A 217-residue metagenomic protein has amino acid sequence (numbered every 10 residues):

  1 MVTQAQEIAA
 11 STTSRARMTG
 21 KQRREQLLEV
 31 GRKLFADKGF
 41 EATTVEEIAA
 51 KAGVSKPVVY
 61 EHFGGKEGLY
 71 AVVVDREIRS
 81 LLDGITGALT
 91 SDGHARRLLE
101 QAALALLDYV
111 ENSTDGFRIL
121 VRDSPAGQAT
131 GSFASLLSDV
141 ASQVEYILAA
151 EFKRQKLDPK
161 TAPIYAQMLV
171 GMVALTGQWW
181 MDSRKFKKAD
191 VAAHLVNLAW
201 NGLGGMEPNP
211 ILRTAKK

Functional and structural regions predicted by a protein language model:
M1-Q22, P159, E207-K217: N-terminal intrinsically disordered/low-complexity leader segments
T3-A5, D158-W179, D190-G202: Hydrophobic alpha-helical segments that form the core of small-molecule binding pockets and/or dimer interfaces
R23-G31, I48, V73-E77, L81 (+2 more regions): Generic hydrophobic, amphipathic alpha-helix propensity
Q26, V30, L34-G68, V72: Helix-turn-helix
G68-E77, L120, L136: Alpha-helical DNA-contacting segments of helix-turn-helix folds
V72, T86-N112, A166-L169, A192: Hydrophobic alpha-helical connector segments
R79-L82, A129-K153, P163-M168, D190-A193 (+1 more regions): Amphipathic alpha-helical packing segments from all-alpha helical-bundle domains
Y109-G131, E145-A149, L175-D182, L212: Amphipathic alpha-helical segments used for helix-helix packing
